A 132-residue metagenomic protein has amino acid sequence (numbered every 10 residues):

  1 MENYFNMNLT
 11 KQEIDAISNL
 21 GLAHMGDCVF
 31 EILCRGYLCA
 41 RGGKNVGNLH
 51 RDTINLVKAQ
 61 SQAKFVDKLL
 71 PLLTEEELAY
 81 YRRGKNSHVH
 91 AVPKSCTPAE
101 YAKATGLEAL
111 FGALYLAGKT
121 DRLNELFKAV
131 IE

Functional and structural regions predicted by a protein language model:
M1-E132: Double-stranded RNA-binding/processing signature
